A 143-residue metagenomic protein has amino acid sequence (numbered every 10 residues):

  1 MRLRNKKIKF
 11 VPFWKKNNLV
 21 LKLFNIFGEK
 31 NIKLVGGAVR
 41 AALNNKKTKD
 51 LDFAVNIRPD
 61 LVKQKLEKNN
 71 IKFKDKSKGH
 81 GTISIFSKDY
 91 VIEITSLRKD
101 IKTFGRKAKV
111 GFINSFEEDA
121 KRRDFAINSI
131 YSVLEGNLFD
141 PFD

Functional and structural regions predicted by a protein language model:
M1-D143: Catalytic cores of the polymerase beta-like nucleotidyltransferase superfamily and closely associated nucleotide
